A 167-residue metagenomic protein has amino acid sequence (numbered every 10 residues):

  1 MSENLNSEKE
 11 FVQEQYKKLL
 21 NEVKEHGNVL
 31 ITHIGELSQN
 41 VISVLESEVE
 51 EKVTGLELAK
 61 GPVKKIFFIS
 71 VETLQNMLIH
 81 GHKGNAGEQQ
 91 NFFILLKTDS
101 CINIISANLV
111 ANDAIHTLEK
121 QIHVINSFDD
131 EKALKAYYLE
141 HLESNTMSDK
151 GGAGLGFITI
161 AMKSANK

Functional and structural regions predicted by a protein language model:
S2-E10, L20-T32, V44, H80-K167: Conserved beta-strand-loop-beta-strand hairpin that lines the nucleotide-binding pocket of ATP/GTP-utilizing enzymes
F11-Q15: Active-site Tyr-X1-5-Lys
I34-I42: Short, contiguous, helix-prone interaction/anchoring segments in small proteins
S47-V71, E143-K150: Conserved short strand/loop->alpha-helix "switch" segment adjacent to the catalytic nucleotide/phosphoryl-transfer site
